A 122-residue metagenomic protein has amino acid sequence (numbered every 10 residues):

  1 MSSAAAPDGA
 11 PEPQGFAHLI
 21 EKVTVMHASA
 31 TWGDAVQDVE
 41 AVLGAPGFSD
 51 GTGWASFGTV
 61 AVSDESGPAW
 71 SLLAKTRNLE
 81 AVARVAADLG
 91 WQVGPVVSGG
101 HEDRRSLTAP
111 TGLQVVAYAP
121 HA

Functional and structural regions predicted by a protein language model:
M1-Q37, G67-A74, H121-A122: N-terminal beta-strand motif that seeds the catalytic metal site of vicinal oxygen chelate
S2, L43-R77, L113-H121: Conserved short beta-strand elements that form part of the metal-binding/catalytic scaffold of enzyme active sites
Q14, S63-D64, S106: A general structural signal for stabilizing positions within well-ordered secondary structure
Q14-F16, P46, V96: Residues embedded in well-ordered secondary-structure elements
K22, D38-A41, Q92, V115: Detector for intrinsically disordered, low-structure N-terminal pre-sequences
S29-G33, L72-A122: Vicinal oxygen chelate
A41-F48, A87-W91: Conserved acetyl-CoA-binding loop of GNAT-fold acetyltransferases
